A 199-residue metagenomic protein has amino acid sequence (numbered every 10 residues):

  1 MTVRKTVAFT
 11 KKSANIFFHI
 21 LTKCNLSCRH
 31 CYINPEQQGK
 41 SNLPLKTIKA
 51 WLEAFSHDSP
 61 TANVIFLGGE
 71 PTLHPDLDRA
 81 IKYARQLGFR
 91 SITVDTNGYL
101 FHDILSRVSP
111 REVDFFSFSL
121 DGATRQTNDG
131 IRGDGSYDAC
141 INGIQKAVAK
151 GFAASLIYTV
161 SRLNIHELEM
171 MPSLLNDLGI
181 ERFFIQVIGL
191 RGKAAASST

Functional and structural regions predicted by a protein language model:
M1-K11: Radical SAM enzyme core and accessory elements
A8, I165, R191-T199: A C-terminal junction/extension of Radical SAM enzymes
F9-K46, S59: Canonical Radical SAM [4Fe-4S] cluster-binding loop centered on the CxxxCxxC motif and its immediate flanking residues
N34-N42, D129-G135, S198-T199: Short glycine-enriched, charge-decorated loop/helix-capping segments at active-site entrances that position
L45-F66, H74-L190: Radical SAM/AdoMet-radical enzyme domain recognition
G69: Conserved alpha-helical segments that form or flank metal/cofactor-binding pockets of metalloenzymes
